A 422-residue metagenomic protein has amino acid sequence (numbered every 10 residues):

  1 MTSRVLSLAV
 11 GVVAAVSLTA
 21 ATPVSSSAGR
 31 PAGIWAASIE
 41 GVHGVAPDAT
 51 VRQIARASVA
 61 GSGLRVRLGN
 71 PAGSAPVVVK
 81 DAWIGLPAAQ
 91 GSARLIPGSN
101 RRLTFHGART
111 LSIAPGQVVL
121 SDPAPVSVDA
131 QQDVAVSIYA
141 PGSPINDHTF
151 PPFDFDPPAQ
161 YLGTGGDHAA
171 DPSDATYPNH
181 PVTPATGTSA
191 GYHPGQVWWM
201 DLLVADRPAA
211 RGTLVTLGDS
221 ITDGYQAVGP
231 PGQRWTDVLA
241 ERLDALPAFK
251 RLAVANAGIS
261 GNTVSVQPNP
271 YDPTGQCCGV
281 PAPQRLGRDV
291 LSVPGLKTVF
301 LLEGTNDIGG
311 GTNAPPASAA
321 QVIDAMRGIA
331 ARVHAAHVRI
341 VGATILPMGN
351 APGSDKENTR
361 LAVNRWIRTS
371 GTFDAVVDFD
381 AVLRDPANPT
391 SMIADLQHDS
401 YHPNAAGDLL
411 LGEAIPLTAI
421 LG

Functional and structural regions predicted by a protein language model:
M1-V12: N-terminal export and membrane-targeting signals
V12-L217, T222-P231, A248: N-terminal secretory targeting modules
P47, R52-Q53, P76, K80-G85 (+7 more regions): Conserved SGNH/GDSL esterase-like catalytic core that processes O-acyl groups on lipids and polysaccharides
G69, Y139, L217-S220, N256-N262 (+4 more regions): Active-site-proximal beta-strand/loop segments in catalytic clefts of secreted hydrolases
T222, A240, D244-A245, L291-G295 (+4 more regions): Sec-exported extracytoplasmic/periplasmic mature domains
T263, N269-G275, G309, L346-G422: Catalytic His-Asp segment of secreted/periplasmic serine-dependent ester chemistry enzymes
L302-D307, I329-L361: Active-site segments of SGNH/GDSL-like serine hydrolases that catalyze O-acetyl group transfer/hydrolysis on lipids
